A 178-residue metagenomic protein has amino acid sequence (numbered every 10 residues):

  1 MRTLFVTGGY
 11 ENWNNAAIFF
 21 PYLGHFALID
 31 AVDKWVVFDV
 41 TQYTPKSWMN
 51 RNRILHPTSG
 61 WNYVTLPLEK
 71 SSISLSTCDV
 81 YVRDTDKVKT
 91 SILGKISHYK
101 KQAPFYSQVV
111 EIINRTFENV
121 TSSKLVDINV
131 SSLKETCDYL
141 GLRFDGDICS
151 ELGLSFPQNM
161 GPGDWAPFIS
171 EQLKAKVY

Functional and structural regions predicted by a protein language model:
M1-V177: Residues lining hydrophobic/aromatic ligand-binding pockets adjacent to catalytic sites
